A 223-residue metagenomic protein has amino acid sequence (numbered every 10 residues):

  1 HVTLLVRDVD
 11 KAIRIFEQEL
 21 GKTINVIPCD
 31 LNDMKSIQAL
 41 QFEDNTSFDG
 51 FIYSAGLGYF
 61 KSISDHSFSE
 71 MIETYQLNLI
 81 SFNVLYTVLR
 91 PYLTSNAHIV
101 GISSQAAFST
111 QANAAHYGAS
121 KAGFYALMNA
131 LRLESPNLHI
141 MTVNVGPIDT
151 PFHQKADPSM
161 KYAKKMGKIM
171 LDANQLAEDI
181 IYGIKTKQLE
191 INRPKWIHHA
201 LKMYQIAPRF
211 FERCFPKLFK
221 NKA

Functional and structural regions predicted by a protein language model:
E19-M34: Rossmann-fold cofactor-recognition segment
S54-Y59: Conserved NAD(P)H cofactor-binding loop of Rossmann-fold oxidoreductase domains
S62-I63, S67-I72: Substrate-binding pocket helix/loop in short-chain dehydrogenase/reductase
Y86, S120: Active-site helix of classical SDR
S104: Residue(s) in the substrate-gating loop at a strand-loop-helix junction that position the organic substrate next
S109, A130-H139: Active-site-adjacent segment of SDR/Rossmann-fold oxidoreductases
T142, A163-H198: C-terminal helical subdomain
